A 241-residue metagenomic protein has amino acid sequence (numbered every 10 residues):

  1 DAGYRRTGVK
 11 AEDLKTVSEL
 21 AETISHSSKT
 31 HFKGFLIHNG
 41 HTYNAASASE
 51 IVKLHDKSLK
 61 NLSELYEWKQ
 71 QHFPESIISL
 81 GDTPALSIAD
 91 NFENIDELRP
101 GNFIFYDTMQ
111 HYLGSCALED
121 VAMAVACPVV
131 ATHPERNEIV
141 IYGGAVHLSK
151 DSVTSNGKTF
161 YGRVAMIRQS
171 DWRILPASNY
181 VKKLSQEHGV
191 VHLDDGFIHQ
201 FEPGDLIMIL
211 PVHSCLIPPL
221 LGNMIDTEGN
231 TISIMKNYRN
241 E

Functional and structural regions predicted by a protein language model:
A2-A117: Active-site loop/helix belt of alpha/beta enzymes
L14, S18, M123, I174-L175: Structural motif corresponding to alpha-helix initiation and N-cap regions
I24, I78, L98-P100, V129 (+4 more regions): Generic structural hydrophobic/aromatic packing signal, biased to beta-strands
S58, L118-D120, N179-K182: Short Gly/Pro-enriched turn/cap motifs at secondary-structure boundaries
L59, A126, S185-H188: Short amphipathic alpha-helical surface patches that serve as generic macromolecular interface elements
P84-M166: Active-site loop ensemble at the mouth of alpha/beta enzyme cores that anchors a bound cofactor
P134-E241: C-terminal accessory subdomain/extension
